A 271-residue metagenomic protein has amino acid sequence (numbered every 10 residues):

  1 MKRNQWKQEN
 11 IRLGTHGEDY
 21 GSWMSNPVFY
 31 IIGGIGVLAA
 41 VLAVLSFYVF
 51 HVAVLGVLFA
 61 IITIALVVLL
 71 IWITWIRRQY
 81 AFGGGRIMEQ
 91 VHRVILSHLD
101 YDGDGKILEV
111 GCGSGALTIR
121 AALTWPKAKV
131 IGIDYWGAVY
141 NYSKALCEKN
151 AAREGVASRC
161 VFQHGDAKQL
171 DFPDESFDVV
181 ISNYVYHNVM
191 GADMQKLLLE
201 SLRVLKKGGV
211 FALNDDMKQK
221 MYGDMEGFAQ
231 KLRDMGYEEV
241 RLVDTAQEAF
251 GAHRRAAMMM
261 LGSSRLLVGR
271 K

Functional and structural regions predicted by a protein language model:
Y20-F29, L70-V91: Class I SAM-dependent methyltransferase Rossmann-like catalytic core, especially the SAM/SAH-binding loop
G103-G113, I131: Conserved class I S-adenosyl-L-methionine
S114-P126: Conserved SAM-binding loop of SAM-dependent methyltransferases across substrates and taxa, primarily the Class I
W125, V189-G191, L205-K207: Helix-to-beta-strand junctions that scaffold the AdoMet/dcAdoMet cofactor pocket in Class I SAM-dependent enzymes
K168-V180: A short acidic, Gly/Pro-enriched loop at the edge of an enzyme's catalytic core that lines a small-molecule cofactor
Q195-K207: A short glycine-rich, Lys/Arg-flanked "PGG" loop and its adjoining helix->strand segment in the class I
G208-D215: Conserved beta-strand signature within the Rossmann-like core of class I S-adenosyl-L-methionine
G236, A249-K271: Core SAM-dependent methyltransferase catalytic element
